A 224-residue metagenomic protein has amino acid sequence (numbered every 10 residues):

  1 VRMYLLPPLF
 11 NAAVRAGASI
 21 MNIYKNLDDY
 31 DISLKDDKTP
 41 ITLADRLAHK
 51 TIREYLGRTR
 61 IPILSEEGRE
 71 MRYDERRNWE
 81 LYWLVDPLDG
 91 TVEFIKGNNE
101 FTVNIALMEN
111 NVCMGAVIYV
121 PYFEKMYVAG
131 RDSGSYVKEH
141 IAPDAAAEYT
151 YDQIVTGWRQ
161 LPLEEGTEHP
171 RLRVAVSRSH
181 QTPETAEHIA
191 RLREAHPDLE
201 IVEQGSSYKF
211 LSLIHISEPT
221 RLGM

Functional and structural regions predicted by a protein language model:
V1-L88, A145, Y149, I154 (+2 more regions): N-terminal subdomain of lithium-sensitive/metallo-dependent phosphomonoesterases centered on the IMPase/IPPase/PAP
I20, D45, L56, T91 (+4 more regions): Residue-level signal for inorganic ion chemistry
R72-Y73, V92-I95, M126, M224: Conserved protein kinase catalytic core
E75-R77, I95-N99, A129: Short glycine/proline-enriched turns and hinge-like loops at secondary-structure junctions
L81-I118: Glycine-rich active-site/cofactor-binding loop and its immediate structural neighborhood
I105-F210: Acidic beta-strand-loop-alpha-helix segment within the catalytic core of divalent metal-dependent phosphate-processing
I214-M224: Single conserved hydrophobic/aromatic residue that forms the stacking wall/gate of nucleotide- or nucleobase-binding
